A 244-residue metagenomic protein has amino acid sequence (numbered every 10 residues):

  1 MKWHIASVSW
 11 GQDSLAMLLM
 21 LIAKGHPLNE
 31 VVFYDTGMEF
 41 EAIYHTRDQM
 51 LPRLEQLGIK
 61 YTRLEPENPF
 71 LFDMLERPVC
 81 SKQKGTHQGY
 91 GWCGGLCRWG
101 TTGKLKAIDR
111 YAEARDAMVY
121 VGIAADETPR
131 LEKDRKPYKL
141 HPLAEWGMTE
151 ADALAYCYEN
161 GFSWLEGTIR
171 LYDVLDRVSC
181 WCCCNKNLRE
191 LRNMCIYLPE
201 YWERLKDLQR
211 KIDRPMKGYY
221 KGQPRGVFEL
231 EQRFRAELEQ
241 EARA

Functional and structural regions predicted by a protein language model:
M1-A244: Nucleotide-activated chemistry modules centered on ATP-dependent adenylation/adenylyltransferase
